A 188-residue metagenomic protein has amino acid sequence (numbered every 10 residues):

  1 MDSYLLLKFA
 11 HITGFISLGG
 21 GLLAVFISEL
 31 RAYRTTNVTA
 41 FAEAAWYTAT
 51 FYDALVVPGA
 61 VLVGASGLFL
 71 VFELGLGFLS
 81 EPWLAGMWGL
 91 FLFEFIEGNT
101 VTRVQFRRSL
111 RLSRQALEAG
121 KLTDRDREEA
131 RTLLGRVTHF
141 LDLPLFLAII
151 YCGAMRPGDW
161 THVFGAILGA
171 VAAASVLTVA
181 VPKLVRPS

Functional and structural regions predicted by a protein language model:
M1-S188: Polytopic transmembrane helical bundles with strong interfacial aromatic enrichment
